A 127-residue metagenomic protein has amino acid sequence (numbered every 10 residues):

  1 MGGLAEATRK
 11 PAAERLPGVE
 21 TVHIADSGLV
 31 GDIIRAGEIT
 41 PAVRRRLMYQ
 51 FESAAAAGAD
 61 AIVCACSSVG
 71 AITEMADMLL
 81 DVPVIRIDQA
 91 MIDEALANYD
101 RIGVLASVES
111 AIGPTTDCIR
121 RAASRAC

Functional and structural regions predicted by a protein language model:
M1-C127: Non-catalytic structural scaffold of enzyme domains
